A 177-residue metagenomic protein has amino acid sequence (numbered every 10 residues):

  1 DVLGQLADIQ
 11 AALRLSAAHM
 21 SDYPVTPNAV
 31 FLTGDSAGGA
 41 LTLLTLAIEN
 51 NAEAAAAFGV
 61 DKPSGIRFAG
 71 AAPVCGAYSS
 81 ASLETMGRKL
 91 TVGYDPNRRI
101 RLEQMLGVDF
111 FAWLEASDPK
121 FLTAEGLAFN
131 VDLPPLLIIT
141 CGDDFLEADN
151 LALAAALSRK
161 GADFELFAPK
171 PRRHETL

Functional and structural regions predicted by a protein language model:
D1-L177: Alpha/beta-hydrolase superfamily serine-hydrolase fold, recognizing
